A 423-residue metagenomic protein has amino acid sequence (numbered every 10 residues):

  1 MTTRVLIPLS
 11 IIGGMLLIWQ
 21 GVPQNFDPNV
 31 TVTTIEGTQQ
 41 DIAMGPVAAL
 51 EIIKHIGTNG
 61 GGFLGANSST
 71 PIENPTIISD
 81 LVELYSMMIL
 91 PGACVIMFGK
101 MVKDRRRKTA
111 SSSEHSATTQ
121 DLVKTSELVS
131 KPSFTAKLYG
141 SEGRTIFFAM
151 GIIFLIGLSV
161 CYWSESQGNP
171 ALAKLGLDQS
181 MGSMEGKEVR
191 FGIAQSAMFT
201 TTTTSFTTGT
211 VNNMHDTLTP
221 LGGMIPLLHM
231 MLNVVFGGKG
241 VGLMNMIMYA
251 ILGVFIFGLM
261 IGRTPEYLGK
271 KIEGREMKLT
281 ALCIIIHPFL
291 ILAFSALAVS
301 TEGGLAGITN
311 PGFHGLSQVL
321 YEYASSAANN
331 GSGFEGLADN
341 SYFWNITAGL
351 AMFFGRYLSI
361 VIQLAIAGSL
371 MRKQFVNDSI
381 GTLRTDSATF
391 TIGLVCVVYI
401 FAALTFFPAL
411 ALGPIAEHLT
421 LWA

Functional and structural regions predicted by a protein language model:
M1-A423: Membrane-proximal intracellular helices of multi-pass ion channels
